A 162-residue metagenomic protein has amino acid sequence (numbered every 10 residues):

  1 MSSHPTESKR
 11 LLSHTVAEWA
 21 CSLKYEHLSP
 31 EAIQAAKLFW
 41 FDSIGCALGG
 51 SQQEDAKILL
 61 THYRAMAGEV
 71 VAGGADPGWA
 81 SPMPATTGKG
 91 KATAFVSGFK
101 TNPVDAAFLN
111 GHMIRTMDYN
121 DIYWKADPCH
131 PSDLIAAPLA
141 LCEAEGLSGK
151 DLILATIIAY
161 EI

Functional and structural regions predicted by a protein language model:
S2-I162: N-terminal core-entry segment
